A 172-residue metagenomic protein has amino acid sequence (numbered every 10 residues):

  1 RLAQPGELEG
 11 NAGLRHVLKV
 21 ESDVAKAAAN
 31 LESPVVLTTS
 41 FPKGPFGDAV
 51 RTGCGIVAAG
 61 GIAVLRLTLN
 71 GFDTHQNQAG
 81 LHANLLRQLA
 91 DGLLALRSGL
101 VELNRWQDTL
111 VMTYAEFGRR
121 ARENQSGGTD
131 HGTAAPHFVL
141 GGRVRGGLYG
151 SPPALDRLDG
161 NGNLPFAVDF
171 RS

Functional and structural regions predicted by a protein language model:
R1-L103, P136-V139, R145-S172: Feature for exported/extracytoplasmic and membrane-associated proteins, marking the mature portion
F72, M112-A115, T133: A sequence-level detector of short, solvent-exposed, charge-rich linear segments
L93, R97-Q125: Metal-dependent active-site segment of extracytoplasmic phospho-/sulfohydrolases and closely related
F117-G147: Histidine-centered active-site microenvironments of extracellular/periplasmic hydrolases and transferases
